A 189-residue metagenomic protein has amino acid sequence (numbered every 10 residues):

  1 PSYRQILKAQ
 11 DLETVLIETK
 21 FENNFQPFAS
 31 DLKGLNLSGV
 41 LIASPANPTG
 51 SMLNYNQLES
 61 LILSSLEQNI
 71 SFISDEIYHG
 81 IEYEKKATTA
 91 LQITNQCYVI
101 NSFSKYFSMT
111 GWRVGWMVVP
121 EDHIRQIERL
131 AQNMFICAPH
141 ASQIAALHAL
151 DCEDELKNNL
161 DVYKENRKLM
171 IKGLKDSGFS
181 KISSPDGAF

Functional and structural regions predicted by a protein language model:
P1-L12: Substrate-binding/gating loop at the entrance of the active-site cleft, primarily in PLP-dependent aminotransferase-like
K8, V15, F25-N36, P48-F72 (+1 more regions): Active-site pre-lysine segment of PLP-dependent enzymes
E13-K20: Short beta-strand->loop structural element characteristic of the AMP-binding/adenylate-forming
I93-Q126, A141: Active-site PLP attachment segment
E121-Q126, H140-D161, G173-D176: Amphipathic alpha-helix from the class-I
E128-C137: A short glycine-threonine-serine/GTX helix/turn-capping micro-motif
L147, Y163-I171, K181-F189: Conserved glycine-rich beta-strand-loop-beta hairpin in the small C-terminal domain of fold type I
